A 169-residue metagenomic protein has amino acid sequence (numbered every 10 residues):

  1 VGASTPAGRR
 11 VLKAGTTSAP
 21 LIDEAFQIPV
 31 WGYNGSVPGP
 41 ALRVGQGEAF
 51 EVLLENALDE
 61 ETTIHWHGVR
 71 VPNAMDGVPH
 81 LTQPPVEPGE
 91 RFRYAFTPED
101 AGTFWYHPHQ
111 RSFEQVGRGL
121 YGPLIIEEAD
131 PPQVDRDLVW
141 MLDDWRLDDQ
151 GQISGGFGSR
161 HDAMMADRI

Functional and structural regions predicted by a protein language model:
V1-A3: N-terminal export signals
P6, Y33, V37, D149 (+1 more regions): Intrinsically disordered, low-complexity segments enriched in small/polar residues
A7-T16, R136-D143: Short amphipathic
R10-P131: Histidine- and aromatic-enriched segments that form or immediately flank copper-ligand environments
P131-P132, D148: Short gly/pro/ser/thr-enriched loop/turn and capping motifs at secondary-structure boundaries
D137-I169: Acidic-aromatic/histidine active-site loop/patch
